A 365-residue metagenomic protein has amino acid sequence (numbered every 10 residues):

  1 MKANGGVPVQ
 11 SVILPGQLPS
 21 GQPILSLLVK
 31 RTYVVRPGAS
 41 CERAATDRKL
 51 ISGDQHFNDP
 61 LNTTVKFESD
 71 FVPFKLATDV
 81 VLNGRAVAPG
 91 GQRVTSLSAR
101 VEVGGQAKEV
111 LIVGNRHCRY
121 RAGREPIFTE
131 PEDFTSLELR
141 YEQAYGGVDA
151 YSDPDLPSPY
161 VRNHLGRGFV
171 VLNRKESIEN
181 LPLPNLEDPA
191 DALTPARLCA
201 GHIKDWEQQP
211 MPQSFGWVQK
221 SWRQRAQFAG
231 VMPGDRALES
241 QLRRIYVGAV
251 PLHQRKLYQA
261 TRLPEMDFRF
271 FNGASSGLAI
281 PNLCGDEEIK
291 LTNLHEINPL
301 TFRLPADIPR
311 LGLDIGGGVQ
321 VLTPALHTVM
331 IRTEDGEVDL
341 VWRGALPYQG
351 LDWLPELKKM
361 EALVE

Functional and structural regions predicted by a protein language model:
K2-E365: Extended intrinsically disordered or low-complexity segments
